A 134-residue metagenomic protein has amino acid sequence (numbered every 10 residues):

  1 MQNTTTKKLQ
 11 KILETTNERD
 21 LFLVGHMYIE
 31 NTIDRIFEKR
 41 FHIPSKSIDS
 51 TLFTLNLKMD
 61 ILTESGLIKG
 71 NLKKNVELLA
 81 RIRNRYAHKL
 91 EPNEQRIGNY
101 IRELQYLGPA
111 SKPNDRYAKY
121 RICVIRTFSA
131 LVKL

Functional and structural regions predicted by a protein language model:
M1-L134: Amphipathic alpha-helical interface elements
